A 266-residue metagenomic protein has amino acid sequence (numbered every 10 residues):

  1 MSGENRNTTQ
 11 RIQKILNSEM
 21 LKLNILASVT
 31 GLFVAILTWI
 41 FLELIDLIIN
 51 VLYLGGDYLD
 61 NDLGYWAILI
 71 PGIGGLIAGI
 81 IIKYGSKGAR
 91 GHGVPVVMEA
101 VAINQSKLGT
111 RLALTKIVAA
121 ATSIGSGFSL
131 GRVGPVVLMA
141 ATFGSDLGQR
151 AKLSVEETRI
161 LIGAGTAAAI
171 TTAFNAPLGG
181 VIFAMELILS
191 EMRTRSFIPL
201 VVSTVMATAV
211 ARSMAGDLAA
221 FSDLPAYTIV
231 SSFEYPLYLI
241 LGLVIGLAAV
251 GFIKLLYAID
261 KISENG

Functional and structural regions predicted by a protein language model:
M1-G266: Alpha-helical transmembrane segments and immediately membrane-proximal extracytoplasmic
